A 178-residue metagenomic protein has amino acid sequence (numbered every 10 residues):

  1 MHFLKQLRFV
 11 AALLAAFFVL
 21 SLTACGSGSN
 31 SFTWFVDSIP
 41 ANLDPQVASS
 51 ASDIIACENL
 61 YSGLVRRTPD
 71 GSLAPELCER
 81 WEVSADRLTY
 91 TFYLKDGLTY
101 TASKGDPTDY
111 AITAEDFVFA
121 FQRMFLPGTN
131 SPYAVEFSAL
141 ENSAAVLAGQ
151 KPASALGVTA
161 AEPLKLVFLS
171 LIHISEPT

Functional and structural regions predicted by a protein language model:
H2-A11: Bacterial N-terminal signal peptides that target proteins for export
T23-A24: C-terminal motif of bacterial Sec signal peptides marking the signal peptidase cleavage site
G28, E82-L88, V158-K165: Short, ordered beta-strand-loop transition motifs
N30-A41, T89-F92, F117-A120, L166-V167: Short, well-ordered beta-strand elements
F35-A85, Q122, T129: N-terminal lobe/hinge region of extracytoplasmic solute-binding protein
E79-Y133: Aromatic- and charge-enriched surface segment that lines or borders ligand/interaction sites
E115-V118, R123-S175: Surface-exposed binding/hinge segments that line and control ligand-binding clefts or catalytic entry sites
